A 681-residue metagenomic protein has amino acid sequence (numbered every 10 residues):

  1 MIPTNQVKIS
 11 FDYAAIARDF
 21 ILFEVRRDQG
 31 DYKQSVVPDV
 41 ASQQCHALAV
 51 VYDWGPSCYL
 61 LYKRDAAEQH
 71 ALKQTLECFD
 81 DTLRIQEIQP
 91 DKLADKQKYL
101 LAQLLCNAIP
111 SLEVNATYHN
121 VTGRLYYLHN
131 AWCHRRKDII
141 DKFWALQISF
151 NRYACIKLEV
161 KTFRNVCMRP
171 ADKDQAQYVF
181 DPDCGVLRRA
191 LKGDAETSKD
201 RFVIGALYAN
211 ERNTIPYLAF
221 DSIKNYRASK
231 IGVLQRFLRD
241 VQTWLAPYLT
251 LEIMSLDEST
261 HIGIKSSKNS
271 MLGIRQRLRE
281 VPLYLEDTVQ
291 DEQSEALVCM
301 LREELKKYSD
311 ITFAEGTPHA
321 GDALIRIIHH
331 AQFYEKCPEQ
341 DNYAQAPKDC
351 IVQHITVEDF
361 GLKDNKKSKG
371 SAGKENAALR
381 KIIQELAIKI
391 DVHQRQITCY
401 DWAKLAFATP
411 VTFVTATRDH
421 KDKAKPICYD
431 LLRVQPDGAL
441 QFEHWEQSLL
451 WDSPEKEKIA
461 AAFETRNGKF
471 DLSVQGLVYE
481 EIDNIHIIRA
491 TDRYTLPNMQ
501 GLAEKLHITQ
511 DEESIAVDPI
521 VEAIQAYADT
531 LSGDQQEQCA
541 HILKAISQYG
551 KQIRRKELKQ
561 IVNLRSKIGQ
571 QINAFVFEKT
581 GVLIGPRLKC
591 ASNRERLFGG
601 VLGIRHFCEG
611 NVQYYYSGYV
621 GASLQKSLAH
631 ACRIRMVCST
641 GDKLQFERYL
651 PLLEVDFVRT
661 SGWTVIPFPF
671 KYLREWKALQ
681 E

Functional and structural regions predicted by a protein language model:
M1-D194, K199-R212, D221-N225, S229-D240 (+2 more regions): Long, contiguous domain-sized segments
T214-L218, I223-I274: Boundary/activation segment at the start of structured domains
L251, S255-D310, P318: Type-3 copper protein
